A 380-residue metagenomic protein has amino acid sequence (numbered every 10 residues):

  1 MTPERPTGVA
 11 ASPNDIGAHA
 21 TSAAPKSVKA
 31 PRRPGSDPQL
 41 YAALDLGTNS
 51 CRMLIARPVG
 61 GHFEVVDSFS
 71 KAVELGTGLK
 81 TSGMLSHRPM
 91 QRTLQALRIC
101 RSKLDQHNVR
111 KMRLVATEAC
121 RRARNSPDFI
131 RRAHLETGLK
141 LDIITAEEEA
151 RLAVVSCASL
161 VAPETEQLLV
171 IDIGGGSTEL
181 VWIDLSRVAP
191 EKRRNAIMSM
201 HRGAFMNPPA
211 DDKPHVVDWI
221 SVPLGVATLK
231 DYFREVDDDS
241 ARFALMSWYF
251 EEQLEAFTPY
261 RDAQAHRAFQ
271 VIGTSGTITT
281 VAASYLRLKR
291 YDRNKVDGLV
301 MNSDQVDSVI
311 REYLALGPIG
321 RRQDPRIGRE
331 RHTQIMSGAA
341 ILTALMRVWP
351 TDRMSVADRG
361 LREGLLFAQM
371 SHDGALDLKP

Functional and structural regions predicted by a protein language model:
M1-L40: Non-catalytic pre-domain segments flanking phosphatase-related domains
I16-A24, K29-P31, V59-F69, G83-T93 (+1 more regions): N-terminal transmembrane signal-anchor/hairpin module of polytopic inner-membrane proteins
D37-H62: N-terminal basic/disordered segments at the start of proteins
P38-Y41, P58, E74, G78-H107 (+4 more regions): Helical "lid/coupling" subdomains associated with nucleotide-phosphate turnover
T48-S50, T117, C157, G174-L180 (+1 more regions): Ser/Thr-glycine-rich phosphate-binding loops at phosphate-binding pockets of nucleotides, nucleotide cofactors
N49, R110, D352: Short acidic/polar active-site loop segments enriched in Thr and Asp
L54-A56, I171, V181-I183: Conserved hydrophobic/aromatic positions in well-ordered beta-strands
